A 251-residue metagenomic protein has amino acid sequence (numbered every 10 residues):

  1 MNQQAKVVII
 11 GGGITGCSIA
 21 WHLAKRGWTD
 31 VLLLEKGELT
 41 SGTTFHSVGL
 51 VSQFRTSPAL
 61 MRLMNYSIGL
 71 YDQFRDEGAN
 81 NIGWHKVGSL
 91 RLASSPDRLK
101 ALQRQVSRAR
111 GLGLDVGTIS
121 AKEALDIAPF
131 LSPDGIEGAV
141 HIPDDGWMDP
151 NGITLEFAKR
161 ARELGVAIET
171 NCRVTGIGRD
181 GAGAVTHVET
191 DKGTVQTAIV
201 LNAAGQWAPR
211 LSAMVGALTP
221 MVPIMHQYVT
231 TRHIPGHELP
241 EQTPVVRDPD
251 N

Functional and structural regions predicted by a protein language model:
M1-T15, L32: Beta1/beta-strand and adjacent pyrophosphate-binding region of the FAD-binding site in flavoprotein oxidoreductases
T15, L39, W207: Conserved Rossmann-like nucleotide-cofactor binding loop
S18, I177-N251: Flavin-dependent oxidoreductases
A20, A24, R160: Gly/Ala-rich phosphate-binding loop of Rossmann-like dinucleotide-binding domains, activating on the conserved
A24-T44: Glycine-rich FAD pyrophosphate-binding loop
G49-I127, P249-N251: Dinucleotide-binding Rossmann-like beta1-alpha1 core, especially the glycine-rich loop that anchors the ADP
V140-I199, W207: Helical element adjacent to the flavin cofactor pocket in flavoenzyme catalytic cores
